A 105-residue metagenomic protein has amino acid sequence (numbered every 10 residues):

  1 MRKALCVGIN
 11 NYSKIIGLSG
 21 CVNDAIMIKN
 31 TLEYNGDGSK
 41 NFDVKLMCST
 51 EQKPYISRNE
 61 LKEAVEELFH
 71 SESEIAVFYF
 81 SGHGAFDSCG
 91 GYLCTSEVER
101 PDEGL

Functional and structural regions predicted by a protein language model:
M1-G17: Short glycine-rich His-centered loop
M1-R2, D24-M27, Y79: Domain-scale, conserved, charged regions that form catalytic cores and adjacent regulatory/interaction surfaces
A4-C6, L46, V77-Y79: Structural recognition of the beta-strand scaffold that forms the well-ordered cores of secreted hydrolase catalytic
N10-K14, S49-K53, E99-P101: A short, flexible beta-alpha/helix-coil linker loop
Y12-N30, E103: Glycine- and acidic-residue-enriched helix-capping/strand-helix junction motifs
G20-N23, I56, H83-L105: A short, glycine/acidic-enriched catalytic loop
K29-E74: Functional beta-strand-loop-alpha-helix junction segments that form "active/interaction loops" within catalytic
